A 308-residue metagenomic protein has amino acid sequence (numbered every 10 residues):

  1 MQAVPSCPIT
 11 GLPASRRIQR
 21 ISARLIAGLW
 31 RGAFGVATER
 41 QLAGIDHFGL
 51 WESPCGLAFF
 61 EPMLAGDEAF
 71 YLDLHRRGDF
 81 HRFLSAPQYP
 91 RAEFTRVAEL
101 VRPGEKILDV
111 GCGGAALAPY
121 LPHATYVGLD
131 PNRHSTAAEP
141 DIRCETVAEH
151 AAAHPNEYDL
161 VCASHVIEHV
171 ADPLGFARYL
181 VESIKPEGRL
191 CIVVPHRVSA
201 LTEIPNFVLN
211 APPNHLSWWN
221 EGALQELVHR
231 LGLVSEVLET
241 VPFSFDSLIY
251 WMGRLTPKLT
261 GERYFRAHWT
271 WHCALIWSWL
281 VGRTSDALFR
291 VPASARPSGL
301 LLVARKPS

Functional and structural regions predicted by a protein language model:
M1-S164, L174-Y179, E239-V241, R263 (+3 more regions): Conserved N-terminal segment of class I S-adenosyl-L-methionine
A23-A33, I192-S217, G222-L227, F243: Short, glycine-/aromatic-enriched active-site segment of Class I SAM-dependent methyltransferases
H165-H169: A short His-aromatic
A171-G175, T202: Short N-terminal helix/helix-N-cap motif within the alpha/beta-hydrolase-1
I184-L190: Short glycine-dipeptide loop
E221-K258: Substrate-binding/catalytic lobe of Class I Rossmann-like enzymes that use SAM or dcSAM, i.e., the mid-to-C-terminal
L248-V281: C-terminal helical/coil "lid" or tail adjacent to the Rossmann-like core of SAM-dependent
